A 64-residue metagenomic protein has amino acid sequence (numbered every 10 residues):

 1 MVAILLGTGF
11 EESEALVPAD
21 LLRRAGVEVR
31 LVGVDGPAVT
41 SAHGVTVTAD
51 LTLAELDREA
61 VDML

Functional and structural regions predicted by a protein language model:
M1-L64: Extended, subdomain-level signal for the structured scaffold at the beginning of enzyme domains
